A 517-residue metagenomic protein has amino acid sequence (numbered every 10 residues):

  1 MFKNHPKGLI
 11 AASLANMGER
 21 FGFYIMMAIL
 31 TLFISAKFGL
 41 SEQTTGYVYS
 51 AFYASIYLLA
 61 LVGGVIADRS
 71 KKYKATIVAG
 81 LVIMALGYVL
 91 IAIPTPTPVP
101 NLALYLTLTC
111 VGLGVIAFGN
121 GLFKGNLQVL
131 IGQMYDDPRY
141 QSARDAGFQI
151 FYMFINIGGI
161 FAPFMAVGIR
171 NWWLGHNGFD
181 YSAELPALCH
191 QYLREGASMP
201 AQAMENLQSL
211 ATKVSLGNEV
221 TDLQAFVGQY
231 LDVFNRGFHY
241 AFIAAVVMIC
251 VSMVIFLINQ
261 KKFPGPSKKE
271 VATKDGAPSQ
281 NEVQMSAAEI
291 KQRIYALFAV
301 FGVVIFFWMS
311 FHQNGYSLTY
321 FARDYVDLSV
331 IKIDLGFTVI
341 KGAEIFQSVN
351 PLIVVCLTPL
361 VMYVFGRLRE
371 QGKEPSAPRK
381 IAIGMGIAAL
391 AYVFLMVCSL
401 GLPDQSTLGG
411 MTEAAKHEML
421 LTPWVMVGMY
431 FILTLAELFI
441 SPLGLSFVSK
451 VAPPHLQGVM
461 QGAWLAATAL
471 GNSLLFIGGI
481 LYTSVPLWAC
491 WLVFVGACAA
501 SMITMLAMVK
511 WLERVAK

Functional and structural regions predicted by a protein language model:
M1-K7, D136-D145, V167-V339, V361 (+2 more regions): Intracellular loop-helix junctions on the cytosolic face of multi-pass helical membrane proteins
K3-Y53, A299, W308-F321, G444: Helix-loop boundary and gating motifs at the non-cytosolic
A28, L61-V62, I157-W172, M396-V397 (+1 more regions): A gly/Pro-rich, aromatic-decorated transmembrane alpha-helix motif that marks the paired, flexible gating helices
E42-Q43, P138-F151, I340, W424 (+1 more regions): Loop-to-transmembrane helix entry/capping segments in MFS-fold secondary transporters and related SLC/MFSD carriers
Y47-D68, I160-A162, S348-F365: Central cavity-lining transmembrane alpha-helices of secondary-active solute carriers, predominantly the Major
I66, K72, I131, I169 (+3 more regions): Hydrophobic alpha-helical transmembrane and interfacial-helix anchor sites in secondary transporters
R69-M84, S142, R367-G386: Cytoplasmic membrane-interface "Motif A"-like loop-to-helix N-cap segments of 12-TM Major Facilitator Superfamily
V82-A103, M385-E418: C-terminal ends and interior cores of transmembrane alpha-helices in multi-pass membrane transporters/permeases
